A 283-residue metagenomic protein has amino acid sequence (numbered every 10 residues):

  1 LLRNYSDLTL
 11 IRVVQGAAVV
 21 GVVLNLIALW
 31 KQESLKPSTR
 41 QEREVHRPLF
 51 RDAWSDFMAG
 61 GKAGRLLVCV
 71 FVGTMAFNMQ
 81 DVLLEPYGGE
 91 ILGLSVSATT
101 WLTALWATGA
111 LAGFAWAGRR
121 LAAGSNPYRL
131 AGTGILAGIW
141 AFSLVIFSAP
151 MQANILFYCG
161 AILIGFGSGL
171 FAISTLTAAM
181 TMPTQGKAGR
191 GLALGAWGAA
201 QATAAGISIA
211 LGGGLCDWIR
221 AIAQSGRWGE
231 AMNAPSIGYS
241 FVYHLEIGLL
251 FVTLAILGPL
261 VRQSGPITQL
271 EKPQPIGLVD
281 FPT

Functional and structural regions predicted by a protein language model:
L1-V70, M75-M79, L94, G248-T283: Intracellular loop-helix junctions on the cytosolic face of multi-pass helical membrane proteins
L2-R3, A112-R129: Helix-to-loop junctions at the C-terminal end of transmembrane segments in multipass secondary transporters
L2-V19, G214-G248: A membrane-interface helix-boundary motif in multi-pass transporters
A17, W101-A110, W197, Q201 (+1 more regions): Transmembrane alpha-helical segments of major facilitator superfamily
V82-T99: Short amphipathic helix-loop junctions that connect adjacent transmembrane helices in Major Facilitator Superfamily/SLC
V96-S97, Q185-A200: Loop-to-transmembrane helix entry/capping segments in MFS-fold secondary transporters and related SLC/MFSD carriers
L136-Q152: C-terminal ends and interior cores of transmembrane alpha-helices in multi-pass membrane transporters/permeases
N154-S174, A178: Hydrophobic core of transmembrane alpha-helices in multi-pass small-molecule transporters, especially MFS/SLC-type
